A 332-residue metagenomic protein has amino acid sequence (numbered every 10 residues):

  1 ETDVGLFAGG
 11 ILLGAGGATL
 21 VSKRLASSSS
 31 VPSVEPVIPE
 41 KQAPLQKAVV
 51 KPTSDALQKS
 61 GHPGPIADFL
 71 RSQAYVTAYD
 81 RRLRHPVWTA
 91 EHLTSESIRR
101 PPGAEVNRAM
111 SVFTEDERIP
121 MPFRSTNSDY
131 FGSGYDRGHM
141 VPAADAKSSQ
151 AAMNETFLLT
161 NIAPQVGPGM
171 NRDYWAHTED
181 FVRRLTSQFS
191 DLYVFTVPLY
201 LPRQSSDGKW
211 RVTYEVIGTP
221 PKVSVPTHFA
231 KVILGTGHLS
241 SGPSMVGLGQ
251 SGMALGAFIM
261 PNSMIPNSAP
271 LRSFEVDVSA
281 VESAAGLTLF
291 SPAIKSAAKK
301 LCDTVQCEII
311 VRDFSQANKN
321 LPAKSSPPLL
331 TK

Functional and structural regions predicted by a protein language model:
E1-K332: Domain-level detector for secreted/extracellular nuclease and nuclease-toxin modules, and for the ENPP-like C-terminal
